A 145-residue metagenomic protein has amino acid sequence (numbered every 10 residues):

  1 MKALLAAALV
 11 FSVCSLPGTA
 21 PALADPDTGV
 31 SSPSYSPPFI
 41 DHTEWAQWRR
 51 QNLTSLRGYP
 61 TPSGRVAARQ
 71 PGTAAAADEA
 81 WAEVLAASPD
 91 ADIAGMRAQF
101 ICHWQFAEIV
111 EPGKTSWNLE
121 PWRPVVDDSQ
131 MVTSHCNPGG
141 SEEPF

Functional and structural regions predicted by a protein language model:
M1-T43: N-terminal prepro-regions of secreted/extracellular proteins
L9-P21, G58, S129, N137-E142: Generic low-polarity alpha-helical segments
T28, F39, E44-W45, R69 (+1 more regions): Exposed, flexible binding/inhibitory loops of compact, secreted disulfide-stabilized domains
A46-S55: Short, ordered beta-strand-loop transition motifs
T54-P89: Acidic/histidine-rich, surface-exposed loop or edge segments in extracytoplasmic proteins
W81-F145: Extracytosolic low-complexity repeat regions of secreted or lipid-anchored proteins
